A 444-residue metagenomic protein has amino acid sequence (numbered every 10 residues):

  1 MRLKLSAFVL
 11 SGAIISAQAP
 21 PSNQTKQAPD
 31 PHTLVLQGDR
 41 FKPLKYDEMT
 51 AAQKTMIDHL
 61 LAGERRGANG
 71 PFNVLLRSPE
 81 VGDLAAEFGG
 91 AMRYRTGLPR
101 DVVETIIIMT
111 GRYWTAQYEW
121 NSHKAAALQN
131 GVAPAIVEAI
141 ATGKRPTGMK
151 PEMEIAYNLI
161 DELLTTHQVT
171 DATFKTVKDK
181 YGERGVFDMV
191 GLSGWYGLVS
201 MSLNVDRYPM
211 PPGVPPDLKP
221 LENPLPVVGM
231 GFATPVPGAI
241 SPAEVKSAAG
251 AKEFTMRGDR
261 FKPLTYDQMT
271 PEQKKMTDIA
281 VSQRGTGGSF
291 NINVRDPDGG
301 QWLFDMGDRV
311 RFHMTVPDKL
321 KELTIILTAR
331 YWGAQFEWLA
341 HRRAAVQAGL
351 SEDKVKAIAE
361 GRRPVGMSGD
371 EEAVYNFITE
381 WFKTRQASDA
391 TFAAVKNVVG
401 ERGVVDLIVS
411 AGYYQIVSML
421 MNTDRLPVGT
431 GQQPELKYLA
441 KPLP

Functional and structural regions predicted by a protein language model:
M1-K4: Positively charged n-region of N-terminal signal peptides that target proteins for export
S6-I14: Hydrophobic helical h-region of N-terminal Sec-dependent signal peptides in bacterial secretory/periplasmic proteins
Q18-P444: Hydrophobic alpha-helical segments
